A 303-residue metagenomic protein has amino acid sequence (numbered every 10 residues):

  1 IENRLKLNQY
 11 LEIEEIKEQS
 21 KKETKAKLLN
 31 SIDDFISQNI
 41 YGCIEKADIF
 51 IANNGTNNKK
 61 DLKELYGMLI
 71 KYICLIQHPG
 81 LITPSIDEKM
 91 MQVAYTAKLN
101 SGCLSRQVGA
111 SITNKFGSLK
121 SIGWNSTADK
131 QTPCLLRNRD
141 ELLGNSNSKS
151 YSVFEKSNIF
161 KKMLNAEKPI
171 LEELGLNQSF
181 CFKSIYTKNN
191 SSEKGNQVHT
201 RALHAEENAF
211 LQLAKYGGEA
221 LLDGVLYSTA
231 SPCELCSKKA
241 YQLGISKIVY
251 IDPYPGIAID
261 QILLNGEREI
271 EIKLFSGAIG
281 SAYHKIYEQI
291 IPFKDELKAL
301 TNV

Functional and structural regions predicted by a protein language model:
I1-N3, Y227: PAPS-dependent sulfotransferase catalytic domain
N3-Y66: Small-molecule kinase domains that catalyze NTP-dependent phosphoryl transfer to phosphate-bearing small molecules
I32-F35, Y41, N54-V303: Zinc-dependent deaminase catalytic domain
